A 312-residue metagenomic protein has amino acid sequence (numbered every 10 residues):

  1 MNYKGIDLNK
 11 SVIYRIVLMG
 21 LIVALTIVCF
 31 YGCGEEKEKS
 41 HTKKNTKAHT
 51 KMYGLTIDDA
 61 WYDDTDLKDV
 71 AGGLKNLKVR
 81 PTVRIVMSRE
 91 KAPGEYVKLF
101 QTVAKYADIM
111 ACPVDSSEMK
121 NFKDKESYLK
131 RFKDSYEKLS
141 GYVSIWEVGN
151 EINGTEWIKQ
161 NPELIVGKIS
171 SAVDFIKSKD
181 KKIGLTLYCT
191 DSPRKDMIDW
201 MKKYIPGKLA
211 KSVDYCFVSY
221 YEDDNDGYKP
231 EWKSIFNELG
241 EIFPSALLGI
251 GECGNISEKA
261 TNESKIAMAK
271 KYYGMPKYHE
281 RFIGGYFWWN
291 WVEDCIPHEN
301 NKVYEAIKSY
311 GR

Functional and structural regions predicted by a protein language model:
E38-R89: Boundary/entry segment of secreted carbohydrate-active catalytic domains
D66-A71, E95-F100, E126-S135, D191-K211 (+1 more regions): Distinct, well-ordered alpha-helical segments
L67-E118, K123-F132, N161-T186: Aromatic-lined substrate-binding rim segments of carbohydrate-active enzymes
A111-P113, N150, M197-W232, F236 (+3 more regions): Aromatic- and acid-rich polysaccharide-binding/catalytic face of secreted or lumenal carbohydrate-active enzymes
N121-V148, L164-F175, M197-K211, K270-H279: An active-site-proximal structural segment forming one wall of the substrate-binding cleft that immediately precedes
D134-P162, G184-C189, G284-N290: Active-site groove signature of glycoside hydrolases
I169-I198, S245-E258, F282-W291: Aromatic-lined carbohydrate-recognition surfaces of secreted/lumenal glycan-active proteins
G249, C253-R312: Substrate-binding cleft of secreted/luminal carbohydrate-active enzymes
